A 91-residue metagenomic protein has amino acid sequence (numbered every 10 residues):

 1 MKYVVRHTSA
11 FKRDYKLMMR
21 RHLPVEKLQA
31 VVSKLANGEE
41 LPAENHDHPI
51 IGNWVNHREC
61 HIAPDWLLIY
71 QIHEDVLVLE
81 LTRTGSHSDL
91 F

Functional and structural regions predicted by a protein language model:
M1-P64, H73-L79, T84, S88-F91: Basic, Lys/Arg-enriched alpha-helical interface segments
